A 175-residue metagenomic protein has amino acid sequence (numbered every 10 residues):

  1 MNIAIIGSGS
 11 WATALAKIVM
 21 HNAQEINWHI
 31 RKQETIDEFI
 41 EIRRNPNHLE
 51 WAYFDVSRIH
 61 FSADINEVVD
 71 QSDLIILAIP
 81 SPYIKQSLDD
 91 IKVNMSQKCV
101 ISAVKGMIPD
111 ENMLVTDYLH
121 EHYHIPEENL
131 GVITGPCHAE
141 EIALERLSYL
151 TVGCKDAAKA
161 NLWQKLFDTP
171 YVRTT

Functional and structural regions predicted by a protein language model:
M1-A52, I59-A63, V69: NAD(P)+-binding Rossmann beta1-loop-alpha1 motif at the extreme N-terminus of oxidoreductases
A12, P82-K85, M107-I108, A158 (+1 more regions): Glycine-rich nucleotide phosphate-binding loop and flanking beta-alpha elements of Rossmann-like dinucleotide-binding
H21-Q24, E41-R44, V93, H124 (+2 more regions): Generic secondary-structure signature for well-ordered alpha-helical cores
E34-E38, P109-E111, A160: Short, charged/polar "capping" segments at the starts of alpha-helices and the immediately preceding loops
A52-F61, P126-N129, P170-V172: A short helix-to-beta-strand connector/capping loop
E67-D70, L74-L147, W163: Rossmann-like NAD(P)(H) cofactor-binding subdomain of soluble oxidoreductases
A139-T175: Carboxylate- and glycine-rich phosphate/diphosphate-binding segment that chelates Mg2+/Mn2+
